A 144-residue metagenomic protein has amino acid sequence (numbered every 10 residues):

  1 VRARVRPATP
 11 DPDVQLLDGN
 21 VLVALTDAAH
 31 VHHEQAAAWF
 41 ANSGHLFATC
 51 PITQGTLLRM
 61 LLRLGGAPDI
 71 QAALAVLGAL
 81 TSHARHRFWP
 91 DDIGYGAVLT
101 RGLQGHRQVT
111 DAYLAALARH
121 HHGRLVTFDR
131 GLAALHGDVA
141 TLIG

Functional and structural regions predicted by a protein language model:
V1-T49, L64-A75: Short, well-structured N-terminal submotif of metal-dependent ribonuclease cores
R2-R4, H83-R130: Active-site neighborhoods of divalent-metal-dependent phosphate/nucleic-acid chemistry enzymes
V21, T53, G94, G131-L132: Alpha-helix capping/helix-boundary segments
N42-L46, H83-A84, H120-H121, L135: Structured helix-beta-strand junction loops
T49-I52, V109: Aromatic- and histidine-enriched alpha-helix N-cap/loop-to-helix transition segments that scaffold the rims
T56, A97, A133-L135: Short secondary-structure capping/turn micro-motifs that flank functional sites
L58-L61: Amphipathic alpha-helical segments within well-ordered protein domains
G137-G144: Active-site regions of enzymes building and remodeling cell-envelope glycoconjugates
